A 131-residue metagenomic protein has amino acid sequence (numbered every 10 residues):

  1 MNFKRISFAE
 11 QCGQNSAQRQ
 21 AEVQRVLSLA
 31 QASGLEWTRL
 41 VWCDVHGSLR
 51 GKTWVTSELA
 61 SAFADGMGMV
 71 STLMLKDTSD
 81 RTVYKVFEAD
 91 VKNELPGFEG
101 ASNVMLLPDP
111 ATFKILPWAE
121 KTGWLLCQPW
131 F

Functional and structural regions predicted by a protein language model:
M1-F131: ATP/Mg2+-dependent ligation/transfer catalytic cores
